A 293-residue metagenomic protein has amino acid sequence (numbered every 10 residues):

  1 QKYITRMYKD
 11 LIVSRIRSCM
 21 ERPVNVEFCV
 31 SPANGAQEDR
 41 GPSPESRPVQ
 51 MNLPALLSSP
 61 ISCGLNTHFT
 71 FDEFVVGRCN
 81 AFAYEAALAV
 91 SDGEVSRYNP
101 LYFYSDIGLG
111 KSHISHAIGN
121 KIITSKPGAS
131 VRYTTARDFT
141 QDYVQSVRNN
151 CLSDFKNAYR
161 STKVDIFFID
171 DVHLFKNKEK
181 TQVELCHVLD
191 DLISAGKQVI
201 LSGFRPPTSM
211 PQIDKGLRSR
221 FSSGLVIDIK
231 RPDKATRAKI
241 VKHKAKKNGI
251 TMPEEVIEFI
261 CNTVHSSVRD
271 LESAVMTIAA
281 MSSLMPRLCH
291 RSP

Functional and structural regions predicted by a protein language model:
Q1-S130, R137-D138, V144, S194 (+6 more regions): Intrinsically disordered, low-complexity basic tails and flexible linkers associated with large NTP-driven
I4, H173-C186, M210-I213: Conserved ATPase-coupling elements of RecA-like P-loop NTPase cores
F74, A83, S115, T135 (+6 more regions): Conserved RecA-like P-loop NTPase ATPase core
I123, P127-I166, V172, K176-E179: Short glycine-rich substrate-engagement loop in P-loop NTPases that contacts/grips substrate
V144-R148, R205-S223: Short regulatory helix/loop adjacent to the ATP-binding pocket of P-loop NTPases
H187-K215: Sensor-1/coupling segment of RecA-like P-loop NTPase cores
S209-P211, G224-T236: Conserved AAA+ ATPase "SRH/arginine-finger" region at the nucleotide-binding site
T251-T263: Short conserved motifs of the RecA-like P-loop NTPase core
